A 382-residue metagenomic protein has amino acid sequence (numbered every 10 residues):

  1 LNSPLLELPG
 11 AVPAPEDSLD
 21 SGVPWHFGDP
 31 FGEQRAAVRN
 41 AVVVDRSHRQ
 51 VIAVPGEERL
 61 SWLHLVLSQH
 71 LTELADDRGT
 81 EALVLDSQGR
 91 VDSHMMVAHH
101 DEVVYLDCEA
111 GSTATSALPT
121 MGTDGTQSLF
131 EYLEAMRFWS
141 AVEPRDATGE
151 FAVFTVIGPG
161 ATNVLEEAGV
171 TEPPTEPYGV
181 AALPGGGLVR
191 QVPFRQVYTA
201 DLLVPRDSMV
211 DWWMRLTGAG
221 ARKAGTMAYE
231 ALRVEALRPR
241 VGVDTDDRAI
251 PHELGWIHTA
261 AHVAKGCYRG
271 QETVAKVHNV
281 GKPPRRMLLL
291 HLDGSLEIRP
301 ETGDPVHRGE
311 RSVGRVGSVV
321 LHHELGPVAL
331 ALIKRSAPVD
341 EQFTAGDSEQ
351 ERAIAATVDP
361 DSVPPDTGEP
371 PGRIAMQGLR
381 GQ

Functional and structural regions predicted by a protein language model:
L1-E81, L85, R90-D92: Acidic, proline/glycine-enriched N-terminal capping motif
V42-L65, R145-E166, K282-D293: Short glycine-/aliphatic-rich beta-strand segments at the starts of folded cytosolic domains
G56, L106, V156-G158, L202 (+3 more regions): Residue-level signal for inorganic ion chemistry
A75-G79, T175-A181, L237-G242, D246 (+3 more regions): Glycine-centered loop/turn motifs
S93-A236: Acidic, low-complexity central loop/insert segments
M95, A249, G255-A261, R269-Q271 (+1 more regions): Glycine-rich, small/acidic residue-mixed loop/short-helix segments
A152-T171, A236-I250, T367-Q382: Short, low-order "capping/linker" segments at domain edges
D201-H291: Anionic-ligand-binding alpha/beta catalytic cores of soluble enzymes and soluble regulatory domains that recognize
